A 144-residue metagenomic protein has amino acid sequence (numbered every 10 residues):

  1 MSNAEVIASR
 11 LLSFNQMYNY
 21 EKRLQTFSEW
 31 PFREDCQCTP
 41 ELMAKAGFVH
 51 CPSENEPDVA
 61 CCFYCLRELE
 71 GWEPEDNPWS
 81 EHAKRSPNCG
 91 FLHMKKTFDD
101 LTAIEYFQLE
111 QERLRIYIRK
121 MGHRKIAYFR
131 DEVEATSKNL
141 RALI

Functional and structural regions predicted by a protein language model:
M1-I144: Intrinsically disordered, low-complexity linker/tail regions enriched in polar/charged residues
